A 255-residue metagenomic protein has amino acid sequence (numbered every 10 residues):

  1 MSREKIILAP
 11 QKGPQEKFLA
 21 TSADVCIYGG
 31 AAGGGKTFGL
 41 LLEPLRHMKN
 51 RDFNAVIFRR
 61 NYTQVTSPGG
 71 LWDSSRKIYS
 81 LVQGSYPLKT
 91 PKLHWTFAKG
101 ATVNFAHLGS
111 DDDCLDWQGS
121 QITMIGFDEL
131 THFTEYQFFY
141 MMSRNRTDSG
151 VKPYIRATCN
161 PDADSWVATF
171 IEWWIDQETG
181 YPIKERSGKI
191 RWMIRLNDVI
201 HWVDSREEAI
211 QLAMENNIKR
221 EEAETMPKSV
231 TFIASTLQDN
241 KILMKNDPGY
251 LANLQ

Functional and structural regions predicted by a protein language model:
M1-Q255: Phosphate/NTP-binding elements of NTP-utilizing enzymes
